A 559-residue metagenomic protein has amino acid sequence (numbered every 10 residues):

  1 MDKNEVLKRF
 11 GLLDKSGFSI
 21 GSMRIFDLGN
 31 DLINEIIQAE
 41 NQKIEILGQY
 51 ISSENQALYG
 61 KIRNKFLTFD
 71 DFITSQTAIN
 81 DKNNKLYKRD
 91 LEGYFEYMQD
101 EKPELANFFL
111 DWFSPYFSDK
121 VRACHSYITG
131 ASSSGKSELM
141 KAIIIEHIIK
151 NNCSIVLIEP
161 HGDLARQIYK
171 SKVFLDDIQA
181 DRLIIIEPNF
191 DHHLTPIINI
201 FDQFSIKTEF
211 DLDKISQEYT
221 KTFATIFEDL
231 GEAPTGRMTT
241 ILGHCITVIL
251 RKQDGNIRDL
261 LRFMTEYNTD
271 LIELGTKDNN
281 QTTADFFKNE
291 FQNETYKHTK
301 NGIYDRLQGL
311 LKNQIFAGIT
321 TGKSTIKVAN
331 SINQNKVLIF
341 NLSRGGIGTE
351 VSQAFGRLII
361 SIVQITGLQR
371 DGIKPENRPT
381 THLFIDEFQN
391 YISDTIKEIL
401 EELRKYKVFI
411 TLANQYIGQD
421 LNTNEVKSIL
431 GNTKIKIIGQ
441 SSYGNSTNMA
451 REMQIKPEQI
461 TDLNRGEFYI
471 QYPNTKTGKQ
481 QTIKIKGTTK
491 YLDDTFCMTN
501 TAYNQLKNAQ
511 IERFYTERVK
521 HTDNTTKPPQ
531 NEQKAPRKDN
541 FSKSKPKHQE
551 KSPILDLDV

Functional and structural regions predicted by a protein language model:
N4-Y94, R262, I272-T276, T295-G302 (+3 more regions): Conserved P-loop NTPase motor module
Y97-F109, D119-R122, S126-S132, L139-V408 (+5 more regions): P-loop NTPase motor domains
E187-P188, I435-G444: Conserved AAA+ ATPase "SRH/arginine-finger" region at the nucleotide-binding site
N414: H-loop/switch region of ABC-family ATPase nucleotide-binding domains
E425-I438: A short helix-turn-beta junction within AAA+ P-loop NTPase domains corresponding to the substrate/partner-engaging
R451-P457: Conserved AAA+ ATPase "sensor/coupling" helix adjacent to the nucleotide-binding pocket
